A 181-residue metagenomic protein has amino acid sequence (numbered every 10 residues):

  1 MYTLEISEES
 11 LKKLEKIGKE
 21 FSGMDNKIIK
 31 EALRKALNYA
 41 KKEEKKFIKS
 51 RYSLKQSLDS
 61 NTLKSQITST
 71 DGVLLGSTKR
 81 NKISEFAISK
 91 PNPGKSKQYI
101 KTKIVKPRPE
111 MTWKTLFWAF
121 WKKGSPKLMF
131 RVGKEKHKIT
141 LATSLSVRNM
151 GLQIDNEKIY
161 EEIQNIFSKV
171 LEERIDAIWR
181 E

Functional and structural regions predicted by a protein language model:
M1-E181: Short, Lys/Arg-rich flexible segments
